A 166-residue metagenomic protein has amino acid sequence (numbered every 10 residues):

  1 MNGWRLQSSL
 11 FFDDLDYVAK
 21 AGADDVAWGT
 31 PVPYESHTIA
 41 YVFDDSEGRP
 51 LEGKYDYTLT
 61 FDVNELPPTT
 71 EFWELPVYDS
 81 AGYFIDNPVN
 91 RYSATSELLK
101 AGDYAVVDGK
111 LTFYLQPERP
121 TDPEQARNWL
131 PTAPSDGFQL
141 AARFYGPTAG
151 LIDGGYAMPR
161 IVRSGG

Functional and structural regions predicted by a protein language model:
M1-G166: A compositional/structural signature for long, glycine/proline-rich flexible linkers and loops on extracytoplasmic
